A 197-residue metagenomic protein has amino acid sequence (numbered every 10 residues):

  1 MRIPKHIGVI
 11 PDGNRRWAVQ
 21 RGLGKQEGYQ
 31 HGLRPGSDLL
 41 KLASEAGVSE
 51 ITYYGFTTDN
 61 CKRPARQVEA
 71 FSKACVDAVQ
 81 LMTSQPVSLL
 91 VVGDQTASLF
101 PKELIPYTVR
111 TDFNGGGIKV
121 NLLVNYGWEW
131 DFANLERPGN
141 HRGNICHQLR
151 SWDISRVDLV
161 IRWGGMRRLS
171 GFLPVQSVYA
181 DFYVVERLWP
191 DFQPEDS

Functional and structural regions predicted by a protein language model:
M1-S197: Flexible, compositionally biased loop and terminal segments
